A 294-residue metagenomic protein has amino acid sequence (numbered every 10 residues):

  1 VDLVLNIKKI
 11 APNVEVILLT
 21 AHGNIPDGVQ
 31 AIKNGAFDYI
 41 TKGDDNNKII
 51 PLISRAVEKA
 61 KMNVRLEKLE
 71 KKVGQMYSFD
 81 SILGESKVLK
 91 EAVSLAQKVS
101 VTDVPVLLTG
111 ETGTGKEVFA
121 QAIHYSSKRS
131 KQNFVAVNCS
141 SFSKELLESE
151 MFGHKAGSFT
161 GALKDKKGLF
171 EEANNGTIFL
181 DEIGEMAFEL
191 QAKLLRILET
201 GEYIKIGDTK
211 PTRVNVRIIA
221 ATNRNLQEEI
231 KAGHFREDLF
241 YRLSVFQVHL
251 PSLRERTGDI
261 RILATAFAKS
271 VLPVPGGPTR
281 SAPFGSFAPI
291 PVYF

Functional and structural regions predicted by a protein language model:
V1-N13, Q30: Short amphipathic alpha-helix used as the core "switch/output" element in two-component signaling
D2, I25, T41, N46-I82: Conserved ASCE P-loop NTPase core motifs with emphasis on AAA+ ATPases
I10, H22-G23, N34, F142 (+2 more regions): Short, conserved "switch-loop" micro-motifs in signal-transduction and mechanochemical regulators
I25, T41-I50, R55, K144 (+4 more regions): Conserved two-component signaling phosphotransfer/partner-docking surface
N47, P51-S54, R129-Q132, G207-R217 (+1 more regions): Nucleotide-binding/hydrolysis machinery
E70-R213, I218-R224, E229: AAA+ ATPase active-site-proximal loops
A268-A282: Short, intrinsically disordered low-complexity segments enriched in Ser/Thr with adjacent Pro
